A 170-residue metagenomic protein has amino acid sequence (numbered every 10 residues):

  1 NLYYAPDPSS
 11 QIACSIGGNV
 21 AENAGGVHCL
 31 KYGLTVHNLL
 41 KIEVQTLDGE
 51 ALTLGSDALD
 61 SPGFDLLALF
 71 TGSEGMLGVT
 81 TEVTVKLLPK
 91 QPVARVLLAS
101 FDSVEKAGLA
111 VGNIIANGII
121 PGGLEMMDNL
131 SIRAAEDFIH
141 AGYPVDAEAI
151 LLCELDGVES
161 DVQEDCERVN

Functional and structural regions predicted by a protein language model:
N1-N170: Noncatalytic alpha-helical scaffold of FAD-dependent oxidoreductases
